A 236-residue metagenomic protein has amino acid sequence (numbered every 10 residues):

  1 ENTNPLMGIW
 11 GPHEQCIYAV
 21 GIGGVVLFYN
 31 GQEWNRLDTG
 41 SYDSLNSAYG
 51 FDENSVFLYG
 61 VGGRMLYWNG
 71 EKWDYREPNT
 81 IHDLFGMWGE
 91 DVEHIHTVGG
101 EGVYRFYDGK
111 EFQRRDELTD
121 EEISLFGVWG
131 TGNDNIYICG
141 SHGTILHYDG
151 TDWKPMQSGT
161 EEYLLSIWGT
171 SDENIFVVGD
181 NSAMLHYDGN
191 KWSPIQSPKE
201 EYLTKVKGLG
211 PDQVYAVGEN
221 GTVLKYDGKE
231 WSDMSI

Functional and structural regions predicted by a protein language model:
E1-I236: Residue-level hotspots at or immediately adjacent to binding/recognition sites across diverse folds
